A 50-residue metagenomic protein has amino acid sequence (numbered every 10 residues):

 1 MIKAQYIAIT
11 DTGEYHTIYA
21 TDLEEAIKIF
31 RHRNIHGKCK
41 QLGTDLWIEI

Functional and structural regions predicted by a protein language model:
M1, T17, I48-I50: Intrinsic low-complexity, intrinsically disordered segments enriched in polar/basic residues
M1-E14: Short aromatic-glycine-(Arg/Gly/Cys) micro-motifs in beta-strand/loop hairpins
I7, H16-I18, G43: Compositionally biased, intrinsically disordered low-complexity segments enriched in polar/proline residues
T12-L23: A short, exposed loop/beta-hairpin motif centered on an aromatic-Gly-Thr core
H32-I50: Short, mixed-charge low-complexity intrinsically disordered segments
